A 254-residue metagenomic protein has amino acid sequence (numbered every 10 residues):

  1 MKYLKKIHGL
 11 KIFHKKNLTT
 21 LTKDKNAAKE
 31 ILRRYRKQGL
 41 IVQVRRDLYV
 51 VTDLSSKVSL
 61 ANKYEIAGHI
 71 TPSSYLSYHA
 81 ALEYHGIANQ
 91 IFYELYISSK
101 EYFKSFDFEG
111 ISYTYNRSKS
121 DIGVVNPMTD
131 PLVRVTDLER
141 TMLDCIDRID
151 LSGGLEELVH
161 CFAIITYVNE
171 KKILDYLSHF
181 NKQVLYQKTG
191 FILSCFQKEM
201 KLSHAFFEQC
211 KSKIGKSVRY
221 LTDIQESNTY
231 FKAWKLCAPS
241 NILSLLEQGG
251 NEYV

Functional and structural regions predicted by a protein language model:
M1-N26, S105-F106, I122-V125, P131-R140 (+1 more regions): An N-terminal domain-start capping segment
M1-S73, N169-L185, G190-L193: Short beta-edge/loop segments at beta->alpha junctions of small alpha/beta modules that act as binding/recognition
K37, E83, I87, D147-L151: Short, intrinsically disordered, mixed-charge
R46, E94-L95, L155-L158: Short coil/turn segments at secondary-structure boundaries
D53, S99, R117, D137 (+1 more regions): Pocket-edge structural micro-motifs
S74-S77, L138: Catalytic-loop motifs flanking and including active-site residues across diverse enzymes
Y78-M128: Exposed, interaction-prone assembly regions rather than primary DNA-binding/catalytic cores
N126-V254: Hydrophobic alpha-helical interaction segments
